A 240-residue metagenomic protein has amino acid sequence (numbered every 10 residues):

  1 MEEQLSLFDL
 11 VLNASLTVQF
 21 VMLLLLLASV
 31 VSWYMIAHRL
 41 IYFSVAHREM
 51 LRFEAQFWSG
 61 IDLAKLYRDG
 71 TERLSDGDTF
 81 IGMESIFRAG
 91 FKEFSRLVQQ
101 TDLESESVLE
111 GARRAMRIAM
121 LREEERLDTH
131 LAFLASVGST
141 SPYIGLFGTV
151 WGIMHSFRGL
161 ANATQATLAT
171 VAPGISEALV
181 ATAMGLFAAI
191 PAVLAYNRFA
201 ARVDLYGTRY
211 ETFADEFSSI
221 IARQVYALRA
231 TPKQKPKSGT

Functional and structural regions predicted by a protein language model:
M1-A55: Hydrophobic membrane-targeting segments
L12, L16, M22, T129-A132 (+3 more regions): Internal alpha-helical transmembrane segments of multi-pass membrane proteins, especially GPCRs
L23-L27, A172, V180, M184: Alpha-helical transmembrane segments of multi-pass inner-membrane proteins, especially transporters/permeases
L26-A46, L146, I153, A188-V203: Alpha-helical transmembrane segments
R48-I144, I153-T167, L194-T240: Predominantly long cytosolic amphipathic alpha-helical stalk/bundle segments
T164-A178: Hydrophobic alpha-helical transmembrane segments and adjacent short intramembrane/lumenal linkers of inner/organellar
A178-A192: Hydrophobic alpha-helical transmembrane segments of polytopic membrane proteins
